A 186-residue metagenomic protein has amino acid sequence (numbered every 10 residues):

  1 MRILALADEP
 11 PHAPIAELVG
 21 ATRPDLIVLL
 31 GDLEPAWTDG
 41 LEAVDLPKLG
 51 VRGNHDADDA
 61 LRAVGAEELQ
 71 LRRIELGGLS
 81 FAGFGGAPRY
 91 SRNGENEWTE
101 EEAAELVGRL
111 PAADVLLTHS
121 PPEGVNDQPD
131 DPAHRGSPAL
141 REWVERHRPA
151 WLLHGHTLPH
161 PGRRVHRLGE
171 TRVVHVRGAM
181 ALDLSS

Functional and structural regions predicted by a protein language model:
M1, L46, A66, L79 (+2 more regions): A structural micro-motif
M1-A43, R109-A112: N-terminal active-site segment of His-dependent metallophosphoesterases
A5-A7, I27-D32, K48-H55, L69 (+4 more regions): Active-site neighborhood of phospho(di)ester-bond hydrolases with catalytic His/Asp-centered motifs
L6, E75-G77, R141-H147, P159-S186: Binuclear metal-dependent phosphoesterase catalytic core
E9-A13, P35, L49-A139: Conserved catalytic scaffold of divalent metal-dependent phosphoesterases
V19-A21, T38-V44, D58-G65, L110 (+2 more regions): Short loop/helix-cap segments at secondary-structure boundaries that form the rim of catalytic
G40-D45, P138-R146: Catalytic-core regions built around general acid/base machinery
